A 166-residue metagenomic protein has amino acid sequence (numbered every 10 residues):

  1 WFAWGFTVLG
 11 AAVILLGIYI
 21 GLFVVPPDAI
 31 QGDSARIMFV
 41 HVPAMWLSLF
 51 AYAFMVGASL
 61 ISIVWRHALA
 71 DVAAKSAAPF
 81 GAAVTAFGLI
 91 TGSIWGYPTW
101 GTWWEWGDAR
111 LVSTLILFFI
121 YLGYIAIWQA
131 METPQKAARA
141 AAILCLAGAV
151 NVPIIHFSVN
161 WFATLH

Functional and structural regions predicted by a protein language model:
F2-P26, G32-T102, W106-H166: Hydrophobic cores of alpha-helical transmembrane segments in multi-pass integral membrane proteins
